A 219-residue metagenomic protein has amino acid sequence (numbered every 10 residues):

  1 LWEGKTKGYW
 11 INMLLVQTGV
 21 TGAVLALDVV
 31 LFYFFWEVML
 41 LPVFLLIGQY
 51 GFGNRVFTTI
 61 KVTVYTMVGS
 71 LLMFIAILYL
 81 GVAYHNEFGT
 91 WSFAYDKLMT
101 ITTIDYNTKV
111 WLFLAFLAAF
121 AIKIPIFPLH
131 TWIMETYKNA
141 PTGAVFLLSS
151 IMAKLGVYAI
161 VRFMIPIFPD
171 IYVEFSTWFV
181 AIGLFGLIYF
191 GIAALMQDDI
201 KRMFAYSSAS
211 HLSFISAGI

Functional and structural regions predicted by a protein language model:
L1-K7, M13, Q17-F32, P42-I219: Hydrophobic transmembrane alpha-helices and their helix-loop junctions in integral membrane proteins
E37: Short phosphate-coordinating micro-motif centered on Lys-Gly-acidic
